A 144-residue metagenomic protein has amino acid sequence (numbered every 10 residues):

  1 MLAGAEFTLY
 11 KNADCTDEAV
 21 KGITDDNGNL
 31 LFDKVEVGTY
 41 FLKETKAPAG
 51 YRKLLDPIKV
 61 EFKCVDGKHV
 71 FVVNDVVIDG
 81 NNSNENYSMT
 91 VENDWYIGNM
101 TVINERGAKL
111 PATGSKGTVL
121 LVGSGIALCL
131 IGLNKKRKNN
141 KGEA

Functional and structural regions predicted by a protein language model:
M1-A144: Solvent-exposed loop/turn and edge beta-strand elements of beta-rich ligand-binding domains
